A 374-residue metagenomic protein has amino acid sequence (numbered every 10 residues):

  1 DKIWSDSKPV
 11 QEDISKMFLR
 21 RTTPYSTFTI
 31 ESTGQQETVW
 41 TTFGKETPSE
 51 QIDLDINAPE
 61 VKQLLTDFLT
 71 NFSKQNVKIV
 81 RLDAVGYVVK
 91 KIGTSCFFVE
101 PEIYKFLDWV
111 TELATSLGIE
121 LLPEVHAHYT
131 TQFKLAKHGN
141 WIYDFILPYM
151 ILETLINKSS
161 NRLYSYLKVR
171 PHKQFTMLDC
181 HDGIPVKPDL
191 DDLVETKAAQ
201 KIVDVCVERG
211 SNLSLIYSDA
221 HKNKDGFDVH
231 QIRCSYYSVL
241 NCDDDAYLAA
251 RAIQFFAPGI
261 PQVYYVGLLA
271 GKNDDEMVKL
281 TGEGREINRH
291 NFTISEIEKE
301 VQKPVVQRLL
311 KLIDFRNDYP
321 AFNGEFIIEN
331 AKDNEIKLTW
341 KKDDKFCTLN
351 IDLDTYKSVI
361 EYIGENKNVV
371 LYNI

Functional and structural regions predicted by a protein language model:
D1-I374: Active-site and adjacent substrate-binding regions of carbohydrate-active enzymes
